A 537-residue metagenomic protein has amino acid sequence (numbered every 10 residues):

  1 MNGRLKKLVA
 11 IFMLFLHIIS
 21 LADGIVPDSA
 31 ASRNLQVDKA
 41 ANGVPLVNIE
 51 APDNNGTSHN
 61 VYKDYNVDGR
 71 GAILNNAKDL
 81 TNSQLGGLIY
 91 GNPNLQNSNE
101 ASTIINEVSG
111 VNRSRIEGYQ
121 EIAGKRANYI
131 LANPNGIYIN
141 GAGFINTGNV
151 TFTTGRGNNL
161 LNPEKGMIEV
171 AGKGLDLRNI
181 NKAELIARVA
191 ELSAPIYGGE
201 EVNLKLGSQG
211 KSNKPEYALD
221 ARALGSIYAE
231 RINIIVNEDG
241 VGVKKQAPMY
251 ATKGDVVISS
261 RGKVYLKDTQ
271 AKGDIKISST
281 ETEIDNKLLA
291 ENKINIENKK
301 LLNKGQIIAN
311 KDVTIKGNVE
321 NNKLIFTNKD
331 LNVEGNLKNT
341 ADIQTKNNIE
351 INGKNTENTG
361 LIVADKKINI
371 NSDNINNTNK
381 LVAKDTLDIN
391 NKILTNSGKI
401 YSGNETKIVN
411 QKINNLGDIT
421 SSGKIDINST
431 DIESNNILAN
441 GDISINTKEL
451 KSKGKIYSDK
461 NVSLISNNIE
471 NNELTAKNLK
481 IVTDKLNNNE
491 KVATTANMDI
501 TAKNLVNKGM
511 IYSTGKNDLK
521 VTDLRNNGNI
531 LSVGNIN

Functional and structural regions predicted by a protein language model:
N2-L21: Gram-negative bacterial Sec-dependent N-terminal signal peptides
L21-T252, S259: Solvent-exposed adhesion/ligand-recognition segments of exported proteins
Y62-Y65, N92-Q96, S114-I122, I137-F144 (+19 more regions): Short, T/G/N/S-enriched strand-turn elements that build extracellular solenoid repeat scaffolds
P134, I186-A190, K205-Q209, E230 (+17 more regions): Glycine- and small/acidic-residue-enriched microsegments that form turns, hinges, and capping elements
T153-G174, E201-D255, K272-S278, D285 (+14 more regions): Acidic/polar low-complexity surface segments
